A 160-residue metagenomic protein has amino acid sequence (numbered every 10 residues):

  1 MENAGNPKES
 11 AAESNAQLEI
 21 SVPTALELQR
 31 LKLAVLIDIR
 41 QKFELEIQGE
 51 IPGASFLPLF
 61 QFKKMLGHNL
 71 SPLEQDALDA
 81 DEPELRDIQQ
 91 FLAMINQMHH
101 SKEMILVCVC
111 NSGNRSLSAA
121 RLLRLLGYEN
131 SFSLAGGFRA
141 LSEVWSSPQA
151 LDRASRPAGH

Functional and structural regions predicted by a protein language model:
M1-V35, K42-V107, S112-H160: Rhodanese-like catalytic fold shared by cysteine-dependent sulfurtransferases and DSP/PTP-type phosphatases
